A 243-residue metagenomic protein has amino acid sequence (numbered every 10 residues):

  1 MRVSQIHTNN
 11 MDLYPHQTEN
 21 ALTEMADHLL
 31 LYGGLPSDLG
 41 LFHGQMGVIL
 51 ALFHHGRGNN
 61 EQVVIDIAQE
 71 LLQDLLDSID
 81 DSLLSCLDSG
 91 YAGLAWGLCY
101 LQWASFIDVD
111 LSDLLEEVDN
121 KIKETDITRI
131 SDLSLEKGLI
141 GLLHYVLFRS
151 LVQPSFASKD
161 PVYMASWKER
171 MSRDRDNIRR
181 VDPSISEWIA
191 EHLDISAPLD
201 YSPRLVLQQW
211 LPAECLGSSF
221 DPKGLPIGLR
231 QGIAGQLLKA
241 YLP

Functional and structural regions predicted by a protein language model:
R2-A21, Y145-P243: Terminal, non-catalytic domain-edge segments
H7-E19, L50-D66, F106-D113, D200-Q208: An acidic intrinsically disordered interaction segment
Y14-D88: Internal amphipathic alpha-helical repeat/solenoid segments
D27-Q45, D77-G90, I127-L139, R173-S196 (+1 more regions): Solvent-exposed loop and edge beta-strand segments that line ligand/cofactor-binding and catalytic clefts
H28, H54, D74, G93 (+5 more regions): Alpha-helical scaffold segments in carbohydrate-active enzymes
F53, R57, C99, L147 (+1 more regions): Alpha-helical repeat scaffolds in large eukaryotic proteins
D66-E70, D74-Y163: Extended ligand-binding groove/face enriched in aromatic
